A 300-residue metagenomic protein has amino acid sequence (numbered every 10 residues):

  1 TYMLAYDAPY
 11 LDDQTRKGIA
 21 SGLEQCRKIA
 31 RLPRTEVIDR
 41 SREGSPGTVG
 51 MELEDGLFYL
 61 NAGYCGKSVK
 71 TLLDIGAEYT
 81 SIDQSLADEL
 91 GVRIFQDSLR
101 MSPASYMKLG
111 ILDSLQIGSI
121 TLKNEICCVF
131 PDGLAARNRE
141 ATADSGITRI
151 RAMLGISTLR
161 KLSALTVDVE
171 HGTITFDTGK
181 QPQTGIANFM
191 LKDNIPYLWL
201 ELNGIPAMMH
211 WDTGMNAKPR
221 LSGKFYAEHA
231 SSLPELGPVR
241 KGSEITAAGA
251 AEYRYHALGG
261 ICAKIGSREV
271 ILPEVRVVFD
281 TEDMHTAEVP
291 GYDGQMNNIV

Functional and structural regions predicted by a protein language model:
T1-V300: Pepsin/retropepsin-fold aspartyl endopeptidases
